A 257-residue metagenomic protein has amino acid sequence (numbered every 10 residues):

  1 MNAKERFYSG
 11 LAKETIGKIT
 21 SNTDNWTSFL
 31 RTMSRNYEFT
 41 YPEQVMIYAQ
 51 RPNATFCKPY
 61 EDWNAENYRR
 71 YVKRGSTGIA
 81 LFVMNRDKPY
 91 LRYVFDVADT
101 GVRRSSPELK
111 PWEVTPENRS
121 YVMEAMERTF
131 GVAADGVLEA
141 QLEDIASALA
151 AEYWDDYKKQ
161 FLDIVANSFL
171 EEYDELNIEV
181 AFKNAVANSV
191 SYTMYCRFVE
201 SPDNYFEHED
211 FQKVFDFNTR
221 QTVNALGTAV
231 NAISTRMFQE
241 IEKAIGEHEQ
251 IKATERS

Functional and structural regions predicted by a protein language model:
M1-S257: N-terminal accessory/interface modules of nucleic-acid-binding and processing proteins
